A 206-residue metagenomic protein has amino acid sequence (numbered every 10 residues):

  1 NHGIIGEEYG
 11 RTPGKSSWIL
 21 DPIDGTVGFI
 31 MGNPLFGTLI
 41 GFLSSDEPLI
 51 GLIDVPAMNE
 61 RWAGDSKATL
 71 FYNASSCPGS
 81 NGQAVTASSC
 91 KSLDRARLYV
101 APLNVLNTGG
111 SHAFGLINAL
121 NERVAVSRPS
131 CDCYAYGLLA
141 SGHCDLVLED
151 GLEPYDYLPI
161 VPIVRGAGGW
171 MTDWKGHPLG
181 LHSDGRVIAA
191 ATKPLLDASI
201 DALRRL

Functional and structural regions predicted by a protein language model:
N1-S45: Flexible, acidic active-site loops/lids enriched in D/E/S/T/G that coordinate Mg2+ and/or position polar
G3, A125-V126, W170: Conserved beta-strand segments of alpha/beta enzyme cores
G3, I50, R97, D145-L146: Short, Asp-centered acidic motifs that coordinate Mg2+ and/or phosphate in catalytic or ligand-binding sites
G10-T12, C90-S92, P178-H182: Solvent-exposed alpha-helices and their adjacent loops that cap or buttress functional pockets in soluble metabolic
S17-I19, G51, V147: Short glycine-aspartate micro-motif
G25-T26, L98, L139, V164: Buried hydrophobic positions in well-ordered alpha/beta secondary-structure cores of metabolic enzymes
I40-Y136, R186-L206: Acidic beta-strand-loop-alpha-helix segment within the catalytic core of divalent metal-dependent phosphate-processing
G115-E122, G137-L206: Oxyanion/phosphate-interacting regions
